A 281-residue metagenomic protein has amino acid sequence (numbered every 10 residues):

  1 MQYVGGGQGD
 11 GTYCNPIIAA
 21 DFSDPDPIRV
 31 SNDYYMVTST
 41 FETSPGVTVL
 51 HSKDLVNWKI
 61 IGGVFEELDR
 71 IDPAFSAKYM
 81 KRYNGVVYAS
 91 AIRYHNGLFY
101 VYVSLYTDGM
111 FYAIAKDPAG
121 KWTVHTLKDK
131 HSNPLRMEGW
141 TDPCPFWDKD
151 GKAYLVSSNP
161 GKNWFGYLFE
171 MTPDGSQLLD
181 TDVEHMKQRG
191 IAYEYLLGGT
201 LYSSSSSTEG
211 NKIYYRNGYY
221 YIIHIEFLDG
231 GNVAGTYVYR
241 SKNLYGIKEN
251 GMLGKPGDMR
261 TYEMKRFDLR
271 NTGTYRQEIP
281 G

Functional and structural regions predicted by a protein language model:
M1-G281: Carbohydrate-active catalytic/glycan-binding domains of CAZyme proteins, especially the secreted or lumenal ectodomains
